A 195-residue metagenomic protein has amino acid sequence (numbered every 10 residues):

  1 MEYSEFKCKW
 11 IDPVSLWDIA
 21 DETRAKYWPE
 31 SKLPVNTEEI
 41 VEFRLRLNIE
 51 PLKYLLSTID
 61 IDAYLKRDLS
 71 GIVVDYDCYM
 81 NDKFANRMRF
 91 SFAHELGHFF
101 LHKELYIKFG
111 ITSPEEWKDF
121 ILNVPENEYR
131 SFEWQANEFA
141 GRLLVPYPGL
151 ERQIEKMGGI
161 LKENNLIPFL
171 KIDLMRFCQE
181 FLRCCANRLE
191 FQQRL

Functional and structural regions predicted by a protein language model:
M1-L195: Active-site hotspot residues in diverse enzymes, especially metal/ion-binding acidic/histidine motifs
